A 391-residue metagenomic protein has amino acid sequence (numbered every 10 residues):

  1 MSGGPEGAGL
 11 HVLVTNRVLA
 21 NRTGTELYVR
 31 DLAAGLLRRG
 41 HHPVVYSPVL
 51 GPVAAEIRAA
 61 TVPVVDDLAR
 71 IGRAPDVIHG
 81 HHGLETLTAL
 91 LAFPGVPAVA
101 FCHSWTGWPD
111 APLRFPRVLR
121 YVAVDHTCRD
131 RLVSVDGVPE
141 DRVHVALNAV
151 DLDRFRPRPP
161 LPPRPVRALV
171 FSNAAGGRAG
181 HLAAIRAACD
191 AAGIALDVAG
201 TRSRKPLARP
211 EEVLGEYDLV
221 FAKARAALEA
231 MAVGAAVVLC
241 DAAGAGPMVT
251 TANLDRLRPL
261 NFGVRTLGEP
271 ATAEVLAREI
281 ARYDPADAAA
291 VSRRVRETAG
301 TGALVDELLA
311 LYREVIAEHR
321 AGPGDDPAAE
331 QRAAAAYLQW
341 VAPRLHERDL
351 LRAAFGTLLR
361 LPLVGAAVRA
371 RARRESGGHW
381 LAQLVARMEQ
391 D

Functional and structural regions predicted by a protein language model:
G7-G9, V14-L68, G72: N-terminal strand-loop element at the rim of the active site of nucleotide-sugar-dependent glycosyltransferases
G24, R158-P160, L267-L338: A charged, aromatic-enriched C-terminal amphipathic alpha-helix characteristic of glycosyltransferases across folds
G72, V99-A100, P109-V124, V213-L214: A conserved, positively charged/aromatic
G80-E85, C102: Short His-centered aromatic/hydrophobic patch
L119-V133, V138-F155, G322: Donor nucleotide-sugar binding/catalytic pocket of nucleotide-sugar-dependent glycosyltransferases
R131-S134, D151-L207: Conserved catalytic-core segment of nucleotide-activated headgroup transferases in glycan assembly
R225-A290, R294: Catalytic binding pocket for nucleotide-activated donors in carbohydrate/polymer assembly enzymes
A328-D391: Boundary detector for helix-to-coil junctions that initiate low-complexity/charged tails
